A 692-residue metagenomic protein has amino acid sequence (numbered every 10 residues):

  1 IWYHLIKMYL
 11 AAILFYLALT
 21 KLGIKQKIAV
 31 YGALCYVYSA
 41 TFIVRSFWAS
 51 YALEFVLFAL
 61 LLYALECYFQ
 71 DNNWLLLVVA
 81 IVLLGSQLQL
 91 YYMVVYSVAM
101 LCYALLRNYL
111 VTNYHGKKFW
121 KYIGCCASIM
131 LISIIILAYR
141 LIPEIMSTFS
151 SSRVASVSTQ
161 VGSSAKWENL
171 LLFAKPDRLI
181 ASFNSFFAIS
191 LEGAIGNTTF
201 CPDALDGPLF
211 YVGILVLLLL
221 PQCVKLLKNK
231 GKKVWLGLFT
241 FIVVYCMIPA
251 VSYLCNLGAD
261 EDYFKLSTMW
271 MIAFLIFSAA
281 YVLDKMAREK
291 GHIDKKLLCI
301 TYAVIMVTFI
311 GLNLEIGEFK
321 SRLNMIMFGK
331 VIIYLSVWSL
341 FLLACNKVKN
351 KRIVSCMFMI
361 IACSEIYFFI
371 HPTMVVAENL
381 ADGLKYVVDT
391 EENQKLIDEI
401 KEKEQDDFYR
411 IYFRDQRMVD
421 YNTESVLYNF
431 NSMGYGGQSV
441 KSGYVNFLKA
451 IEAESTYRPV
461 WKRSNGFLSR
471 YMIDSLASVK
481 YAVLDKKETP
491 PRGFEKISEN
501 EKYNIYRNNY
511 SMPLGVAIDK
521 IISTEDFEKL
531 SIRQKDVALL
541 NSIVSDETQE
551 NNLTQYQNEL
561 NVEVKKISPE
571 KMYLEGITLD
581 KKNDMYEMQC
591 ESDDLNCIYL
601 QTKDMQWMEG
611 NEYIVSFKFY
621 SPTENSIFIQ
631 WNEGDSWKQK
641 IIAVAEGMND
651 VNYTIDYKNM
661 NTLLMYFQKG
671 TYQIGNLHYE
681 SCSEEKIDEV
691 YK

Functional and structural regions predicted by a protein language model:
I1-K7, R45-S50, S86-V95, F200-I214 (+1 more regions): Membrane-entry segments of alpha-helical transmembrane domains in multi-pass membrane proteins
Y3-L5, Y9-L22, Q26-L110, Y122-I145 (+4 more regions): Membrane-embedded helix bundles of polyisoprenyl
M8-F42, G213-A250, D420, E424 (+1 more regions): Carboxylate/His-rich catalytic cores and anion/metal-binding grooves
A11-L19, L57-F69, V98-L106, L217-V224 (+3 more regions): Transmembrane alpha-helical segments
L19, S39, L65, L137 (+9 more regions): Conserved structural-core and active-site-/substrate-pathway-adjacent residues in large, well-folded domains of enzymes
Y68-V79, Q89-Y92, L105, Y109 (+1 more regions): Contiguous transmembrane helix-bundle modules in multi-pass membrane proteins
I123, M130-L226, I248-Y253, F264-K265 (+2 more regions): Periplasmic/ER-lumenal interhelical loops and adjacent helix-loop junctions in multi-pass membrane proteins
I353-Q639, A643-E646, N652-K692: Soluble catalytic regions of membrane-associated enzymes that act on cell-envelope and secretory-pathway components
